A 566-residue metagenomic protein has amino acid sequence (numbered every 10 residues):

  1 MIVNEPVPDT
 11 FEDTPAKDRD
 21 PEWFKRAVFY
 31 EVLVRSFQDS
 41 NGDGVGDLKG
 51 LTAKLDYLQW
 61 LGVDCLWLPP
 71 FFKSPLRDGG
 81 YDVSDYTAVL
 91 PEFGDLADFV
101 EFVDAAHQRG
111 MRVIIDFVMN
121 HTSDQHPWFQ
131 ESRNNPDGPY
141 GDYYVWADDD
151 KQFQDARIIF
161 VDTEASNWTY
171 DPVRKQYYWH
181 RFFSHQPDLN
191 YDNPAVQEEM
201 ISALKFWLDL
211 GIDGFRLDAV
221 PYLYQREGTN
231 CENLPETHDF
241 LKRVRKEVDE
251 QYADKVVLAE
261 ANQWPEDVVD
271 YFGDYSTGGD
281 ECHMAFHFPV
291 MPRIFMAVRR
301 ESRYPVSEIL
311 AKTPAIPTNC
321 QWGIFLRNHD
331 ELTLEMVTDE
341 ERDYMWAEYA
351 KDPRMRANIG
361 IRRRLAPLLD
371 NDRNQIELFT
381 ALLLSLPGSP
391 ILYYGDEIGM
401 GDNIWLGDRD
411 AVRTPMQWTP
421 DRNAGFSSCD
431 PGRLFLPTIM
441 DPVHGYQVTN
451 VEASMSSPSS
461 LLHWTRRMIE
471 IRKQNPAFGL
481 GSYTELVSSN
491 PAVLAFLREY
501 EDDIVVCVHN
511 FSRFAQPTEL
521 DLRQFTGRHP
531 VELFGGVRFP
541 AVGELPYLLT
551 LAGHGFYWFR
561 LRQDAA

Functional and structural regions predicted by a protein language model:
M1-A566: Active-site and adjacent substrate-binding regions of carbohydrate-active enzymes
